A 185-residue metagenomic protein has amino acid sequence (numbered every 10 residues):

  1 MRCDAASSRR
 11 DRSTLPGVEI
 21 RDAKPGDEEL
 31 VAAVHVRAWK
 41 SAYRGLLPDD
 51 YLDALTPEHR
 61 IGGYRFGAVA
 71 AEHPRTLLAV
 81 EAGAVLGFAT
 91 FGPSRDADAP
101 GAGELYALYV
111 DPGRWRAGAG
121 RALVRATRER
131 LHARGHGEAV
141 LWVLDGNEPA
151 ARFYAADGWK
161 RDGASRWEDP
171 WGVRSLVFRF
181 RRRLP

Functional and structural regions predicted by a protein language model:
R2-E29, F178, R183-P185: Conserved N-terminal entry element of GNAT/NAT acetyltransferase domains
D22-E28, V34-W115, R121-A126, R130 (+2 more regions): Acetyl-CoA-dependent GNAT
V34, R134, A156-D157: Structural motif
P74, S175-R179: Short hydrophobic/aromatic beta-strand or adjacent loop that forms the aromatic wall/cage of a ligand/substrate-binding
G83, Y154, W159: Conserved active-site tyrosine of GNAT-family acetyltransferases
L131-W142: Conserved GNAT acetyl-CoA-binding A-motif
L141-A150, E168-V173: Conserved beta-strand-loop-alpha-helix junction that forms the acyl-donor binding cleft
